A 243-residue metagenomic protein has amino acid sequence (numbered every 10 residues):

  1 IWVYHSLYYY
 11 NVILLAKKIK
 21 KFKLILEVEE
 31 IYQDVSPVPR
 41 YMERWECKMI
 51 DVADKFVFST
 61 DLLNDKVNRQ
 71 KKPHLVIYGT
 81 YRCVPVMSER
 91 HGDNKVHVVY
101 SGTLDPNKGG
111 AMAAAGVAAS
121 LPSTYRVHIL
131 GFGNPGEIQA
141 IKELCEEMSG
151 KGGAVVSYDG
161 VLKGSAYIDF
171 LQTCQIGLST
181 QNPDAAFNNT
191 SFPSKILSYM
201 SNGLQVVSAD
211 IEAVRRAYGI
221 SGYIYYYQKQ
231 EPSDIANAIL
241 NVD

Functional and structural regions predicted by a protein language model:
I1-Y9, F22-I25: Short N-terminal targeting/anchoring amphipathic segment
Y10-N11, K18-I19, L26, Y32-F58 (+1 more regions): Membrane-proximal helix-turn-helix segments that form the acceptor-binding/catalytic region of lipid-linked
D34-P37, N68, V76-V96, P106-G110: Acidic anion/phosphate-binding donor-loop and adjacent secondary structure in glycosyltransferase catalytic cores
D51-V52, F58, L62-R82: Helix-loop-beta element that forms the nucleotide-linked donor phosphate-binding surface in glycosyltransferases
V57, R90-A119, V127-L130: Conserved donor-binding/catalytic core segment of Leloir-type glycosyltransferases
P106-G109, K163-F170, G177-M200, V207-Y218: Nucleotide-sugar-dependent
G131, Q139-L171: Nucleotide-activated donor-binding/catalytic signature segment of Leloir-type glycosyltransferases, i.e., the conserved
I220, I224-P232, I239-D243: Conserved acidic donor-binding segment of nucleotide-sugar-dependent glycosyltransferases
